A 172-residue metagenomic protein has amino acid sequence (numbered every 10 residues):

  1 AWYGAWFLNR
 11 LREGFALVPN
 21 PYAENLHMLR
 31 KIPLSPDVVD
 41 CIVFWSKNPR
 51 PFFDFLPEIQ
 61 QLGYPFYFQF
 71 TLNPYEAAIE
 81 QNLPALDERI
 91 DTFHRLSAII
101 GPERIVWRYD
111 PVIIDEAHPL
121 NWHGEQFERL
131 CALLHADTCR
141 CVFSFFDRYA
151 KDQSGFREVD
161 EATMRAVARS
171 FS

Functional and structural regions predicted by a protein language model:
A1-I79, L86, D91-P102: Conserved Radical SAM active-site core
V18, V38-V39, V43, V106 (+4 more regions): Extended aliphatic helical segments
Q60-L62, H135, S172: Anion (oxyanion) recognition and catalysis
I79-N82, E116: Residues at structural and domain junctions
N82-L86, L120, E161: Flexible, glycine- and charge-enriched loops at secondary-structure boundaries
E88-S154, S170: Conserved C-terminal portion of the radical SAM core fold that forms the substrate/S-adenosylmethionine-binding
G155-A162: Glycine-rich tight-turn/loop motif centered on a GG-T
R165-S172: A C-terminal junction/extension of Radical SAM enzymes
